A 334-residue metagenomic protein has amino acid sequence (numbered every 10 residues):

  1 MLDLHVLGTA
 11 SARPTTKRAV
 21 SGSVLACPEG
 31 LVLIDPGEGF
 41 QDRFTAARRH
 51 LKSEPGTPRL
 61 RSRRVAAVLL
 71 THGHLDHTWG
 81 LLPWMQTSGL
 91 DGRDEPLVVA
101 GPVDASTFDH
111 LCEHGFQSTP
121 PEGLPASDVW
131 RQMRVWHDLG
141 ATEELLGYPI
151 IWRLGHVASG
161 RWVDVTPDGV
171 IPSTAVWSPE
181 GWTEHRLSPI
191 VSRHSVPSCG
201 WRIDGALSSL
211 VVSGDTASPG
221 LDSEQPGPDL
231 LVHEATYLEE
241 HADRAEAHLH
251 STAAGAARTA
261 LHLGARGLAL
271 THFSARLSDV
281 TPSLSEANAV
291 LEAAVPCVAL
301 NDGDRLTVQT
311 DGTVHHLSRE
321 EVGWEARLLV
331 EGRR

Functional and structural regions predicted by a protein language model:
M1-V211, P219-D222, S278-R334: Binuclear metal-dependent hydrolase catalytic cores
S209-V211, A217-R305: Cap/insert and terminal regions of metallo-dependent hydrolase folds
